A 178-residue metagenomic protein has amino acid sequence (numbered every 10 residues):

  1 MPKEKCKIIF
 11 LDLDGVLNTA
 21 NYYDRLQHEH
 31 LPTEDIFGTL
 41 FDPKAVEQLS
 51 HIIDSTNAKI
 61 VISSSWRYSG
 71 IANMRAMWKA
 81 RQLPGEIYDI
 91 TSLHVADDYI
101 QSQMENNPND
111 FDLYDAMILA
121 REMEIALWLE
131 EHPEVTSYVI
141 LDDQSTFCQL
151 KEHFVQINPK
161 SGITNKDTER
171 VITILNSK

Functional and structural regions predicted by a protein language model:
P2-E4, I8-Q103: Alpha-helical substrate-recognition element adjacent to the catalytic core
M74-K178: C-terminal cap/substrate-recognition subdomain and adjoining C-terminal extension of metal-dependent phosphatase-like
